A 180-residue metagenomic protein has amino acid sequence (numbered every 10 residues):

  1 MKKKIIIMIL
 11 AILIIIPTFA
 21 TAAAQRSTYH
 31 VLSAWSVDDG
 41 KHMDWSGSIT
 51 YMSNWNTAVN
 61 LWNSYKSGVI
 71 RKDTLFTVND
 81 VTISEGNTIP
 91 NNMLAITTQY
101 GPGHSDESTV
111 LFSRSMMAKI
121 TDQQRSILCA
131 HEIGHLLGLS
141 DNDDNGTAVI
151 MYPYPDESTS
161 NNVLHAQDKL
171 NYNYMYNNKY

Functional and structural regions predicted by a protein language model:
M1-A23: Sec-dependent N-terminal signal peptides of Gram-positive bacterial secreted proteins and lipoproteins
T21-Y180: Zinc-dependent metalloendopeptidases
